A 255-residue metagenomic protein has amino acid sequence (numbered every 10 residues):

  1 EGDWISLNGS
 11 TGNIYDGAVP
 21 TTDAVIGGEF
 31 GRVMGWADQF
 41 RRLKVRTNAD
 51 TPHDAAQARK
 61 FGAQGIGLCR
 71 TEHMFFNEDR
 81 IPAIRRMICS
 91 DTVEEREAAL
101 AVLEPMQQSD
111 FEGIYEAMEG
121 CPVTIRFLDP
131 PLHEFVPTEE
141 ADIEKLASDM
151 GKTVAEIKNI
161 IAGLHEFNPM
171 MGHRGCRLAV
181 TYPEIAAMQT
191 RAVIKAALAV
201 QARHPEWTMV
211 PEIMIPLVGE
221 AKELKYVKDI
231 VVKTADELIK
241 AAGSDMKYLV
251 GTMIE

Functional and structural regions predicted by a protein language model:
E1: Conformationally flexible catalytic loops at phosphate/diphosphate-handling active centers
N13-I14, E134: Intrinsic disorder/low-structure terminal segments
Y15-R32: Short, compositionally biased
I26-E29, W36-I254: Conserved alpha/beta-domain cores
